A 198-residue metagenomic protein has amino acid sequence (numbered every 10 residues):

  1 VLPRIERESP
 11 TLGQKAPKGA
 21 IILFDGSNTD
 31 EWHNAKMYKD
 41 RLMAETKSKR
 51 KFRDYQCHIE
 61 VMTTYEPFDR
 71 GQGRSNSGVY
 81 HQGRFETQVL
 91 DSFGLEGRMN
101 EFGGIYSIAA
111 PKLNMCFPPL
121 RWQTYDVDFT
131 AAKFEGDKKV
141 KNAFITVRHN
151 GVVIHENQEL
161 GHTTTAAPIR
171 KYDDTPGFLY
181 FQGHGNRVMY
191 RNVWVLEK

Functional and structural regions predicted by a protein language model:
V1-K198: Carbohydrate-interacting regions of secretory-pathway proteins
